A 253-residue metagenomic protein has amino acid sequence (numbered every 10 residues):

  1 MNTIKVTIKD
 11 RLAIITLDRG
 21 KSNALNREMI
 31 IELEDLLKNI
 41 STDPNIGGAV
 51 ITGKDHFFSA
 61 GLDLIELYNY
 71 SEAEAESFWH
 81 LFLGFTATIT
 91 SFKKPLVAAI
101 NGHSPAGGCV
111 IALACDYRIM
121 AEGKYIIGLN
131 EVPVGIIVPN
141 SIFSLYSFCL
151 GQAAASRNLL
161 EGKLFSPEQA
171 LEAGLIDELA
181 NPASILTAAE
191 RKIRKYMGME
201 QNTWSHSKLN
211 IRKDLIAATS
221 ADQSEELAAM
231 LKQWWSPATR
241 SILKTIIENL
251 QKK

Functional and structural regions predicted by a protein language model:
M1-T52, A87: Conserved CoA-thioester-binding segment of acyl-CoA-metabolizing enzymes
I15, L33, I51, D63 (+3 more regions): Terminal peptide-recognition signature
N45, G53-G84: Glycine- (often His-adjacent) and acidic-residue-rich active-site loop that binds/positions the CoA thioester
I51, D63, I111-A112, A170 (+2 more regions): Hydrophobic/aromatic residues within transmembrane alpha-helices of multi-pass small-molecule transporters
A87-V134: Glycine-rich beta-to-alpha active-site loop
Y117, R157, E161-K163, Q169 (+2 more regions): Well-ordered beta-strand positions
M120-A121, I176-D222, L250-K253: C-terminal long alpha-helix characteristic of the crotonase
F143-A153: Hydrophobic, secondary-structure "cap" segments at the distal end of domains
